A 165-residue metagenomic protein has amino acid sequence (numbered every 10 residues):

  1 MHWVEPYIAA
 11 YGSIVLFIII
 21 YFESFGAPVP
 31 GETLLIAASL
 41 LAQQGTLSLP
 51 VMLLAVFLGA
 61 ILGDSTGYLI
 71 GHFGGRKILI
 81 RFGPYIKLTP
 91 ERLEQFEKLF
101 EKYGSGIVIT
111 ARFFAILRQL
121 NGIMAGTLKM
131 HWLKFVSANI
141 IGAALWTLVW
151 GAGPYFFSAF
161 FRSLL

Functional and structural regions predicted by a protein language model:
M1-I18, Q44-V136, A152-L165: Membrane-interfacial helix-loop-helix
A9, L34-Q43: Short amphipathic helix-loop junctions that connect adjacent transmembrane helices in Major Facilitator Superfamily/SLC
F17-L35, A111: Transmembrane alpha-helix interface/packing and boundary motifs in multi-pass membrane proteins, characterized by
S39-L49, L145-W146: Small-residue-rich segments of transmembrane alpha-helices in multi-pass membrane proteins, especially helix faces
A138-G142: Hydrophobic alpha-helical segments of secondary membrane carriers
